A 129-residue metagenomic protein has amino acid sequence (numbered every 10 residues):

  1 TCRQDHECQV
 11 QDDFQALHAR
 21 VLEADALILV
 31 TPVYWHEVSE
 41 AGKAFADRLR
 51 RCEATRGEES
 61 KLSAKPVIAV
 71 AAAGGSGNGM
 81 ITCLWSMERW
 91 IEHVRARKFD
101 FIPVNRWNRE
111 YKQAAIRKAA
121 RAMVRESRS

Functional and structural regions predicted by a protein language model:
T1, A44-F45, A114-I116: Short low-complexity, flexible loop/linker segments enriched in glycine and/or proline with clustered acidic
T1-C2, C8: Short cysteine clusters
C2-R3, A71-G74, R117: A short, structure-level motif marking secondary-structure boundaries and short turns
H6, M80, E110-A114: Short, solvent-exposed loop/turn segments at secondary-structure boundaries
E7-V94: Helix-loop-strand module that forms the ligand-binding subsite of alpha/beta enzymes
E88-S129: Glycine-rich phosphate/pyrophosphate-binding loop and the adjoining helix
